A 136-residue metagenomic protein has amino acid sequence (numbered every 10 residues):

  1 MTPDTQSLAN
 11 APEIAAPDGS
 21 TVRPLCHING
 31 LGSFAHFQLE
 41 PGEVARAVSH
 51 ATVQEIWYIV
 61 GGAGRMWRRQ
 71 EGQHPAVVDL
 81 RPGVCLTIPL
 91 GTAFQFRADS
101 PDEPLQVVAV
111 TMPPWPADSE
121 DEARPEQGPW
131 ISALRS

Functional and structural regions predicted by a protein language model:
M1-S33, R46-A47, E122-S136: A short, N-terminal "cap"/entry segment at the start of jelly-roll beta-barrel domains of the cupin/DSBH fold
G30, T52, E71-G72, P101-D102: Short strand-connecting beta-turns/loops that link adjacent beta-strands
A35-V53: Conserved short histidine dyad/triad with adjacent acidic residue
A45-V48, M66-R68, I88, A93-P101 (+1 more regions): Short beta-strand His + acidic residue motifs that chelate non-heme Fe in jelly-roll/DSBH and cupin folds
T52-R65, R69-Q70: Glycine- and acidic-residue-biased ligand/ion/polar-headgroup-sensing regions
I56, T87, D102-E120: A short hydrophobic beta-strand segment most commonly corresponding to one strand of the jelly-roll/cupin
G72-L90: Short acidic-glycine-tyrosine-enriched beta hairpin
